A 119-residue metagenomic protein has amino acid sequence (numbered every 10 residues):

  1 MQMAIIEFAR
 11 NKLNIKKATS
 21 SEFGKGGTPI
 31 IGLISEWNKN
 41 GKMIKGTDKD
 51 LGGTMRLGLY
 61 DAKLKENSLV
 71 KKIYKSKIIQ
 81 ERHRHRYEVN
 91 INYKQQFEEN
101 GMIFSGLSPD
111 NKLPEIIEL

Functional and structural regions predicted by a protein language model:
M1-A9: Catalytic nucleophile loop
N11-L119: Amide-donor transfer/coupling interface in amidating biosynthetic enzymes
